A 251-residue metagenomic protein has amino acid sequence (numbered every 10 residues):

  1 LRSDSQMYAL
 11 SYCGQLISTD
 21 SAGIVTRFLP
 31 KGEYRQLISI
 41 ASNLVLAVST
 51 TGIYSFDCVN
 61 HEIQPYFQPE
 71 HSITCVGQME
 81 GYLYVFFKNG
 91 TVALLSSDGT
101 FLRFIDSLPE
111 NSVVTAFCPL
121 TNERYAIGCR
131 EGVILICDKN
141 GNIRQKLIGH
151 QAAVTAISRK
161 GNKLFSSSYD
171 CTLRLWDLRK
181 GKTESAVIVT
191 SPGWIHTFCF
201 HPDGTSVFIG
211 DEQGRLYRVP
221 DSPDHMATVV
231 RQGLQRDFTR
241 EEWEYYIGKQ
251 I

Functional and structural regions predicted by a protein language model:
D4-Q6, S42-N43, E80-G81, N122-E123 (+2 more regions): Short coil/turn segments that connect the beta-strands within blades of beta-propeller domains
A9-I17, S21-L29, I63, D106-V113 (+1 more regions): Eukaryotic protein-protein interaction scaffolds centered on beta-propeller repeats
S11-Y12, S49, F87-K88, G128-E131 (+2 more regions): Conserved strand-to-loop turn within each blade of WD40 beta-propeller repeats
L16-R27, Y54-P65, L94-L102: Surface-exposed loop/turn elements that mediate protein-protein interactions on large endomembrane-trafficking
I17-D20, F56, A93-L95, I134-C137 (+2 more regions): WD40-repeat beta-propellers
G32-R35, H71, S112, A152 (+1 more regions): Loop/turn position at the start of each blade in beta-propeller repeats
L37-I38, V76, F117, I157 (+1 more regions): Hydrophobic core register within WD40 beta-propeller blades
Q145, I157, K163-S168, T172-D177 (+1 more regions): A detector of tandem-repeat and repeat-rich interaction/domain scaffolds
